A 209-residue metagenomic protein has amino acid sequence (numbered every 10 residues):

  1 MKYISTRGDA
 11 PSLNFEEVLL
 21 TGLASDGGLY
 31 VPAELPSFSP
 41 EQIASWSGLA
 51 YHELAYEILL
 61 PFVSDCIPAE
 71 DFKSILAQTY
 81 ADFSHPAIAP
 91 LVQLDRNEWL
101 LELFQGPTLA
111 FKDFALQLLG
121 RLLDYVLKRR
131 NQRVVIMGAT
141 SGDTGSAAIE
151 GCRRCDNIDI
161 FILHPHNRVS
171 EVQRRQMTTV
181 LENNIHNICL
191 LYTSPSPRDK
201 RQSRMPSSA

Functional and structural regions predicted by a protein language model:
M1-D26: Charged, compositionally biased N-terminal leader segments and the immediate start of the first structured element
N14, A50-L54, F114: Conserved active-site and cofactor/substrate-binding residues in soluble primary-metabolism enzymes
D26, R96-N97, N131-V134, C155-I160 (+1 more regions): Short coil/turn connectors at secondary-structure junctions
Y30-L109: N-terminal entrance/gating region of PLP-dependent enzymes' catalytic architecture
W99-G151: Well-ordered mid-protein domain cores that form the structural environment of catalytic cofactors
S146-I188: Active-site-proximal loop->helix
Y192-D199: Conserved small/polar residues in nucleotide/adenosyl-binding loops
S203-A209: Hydrophobic alpha-helical segments, chiefly the membrane-spanning helices and signal/signal-anchor peptides
